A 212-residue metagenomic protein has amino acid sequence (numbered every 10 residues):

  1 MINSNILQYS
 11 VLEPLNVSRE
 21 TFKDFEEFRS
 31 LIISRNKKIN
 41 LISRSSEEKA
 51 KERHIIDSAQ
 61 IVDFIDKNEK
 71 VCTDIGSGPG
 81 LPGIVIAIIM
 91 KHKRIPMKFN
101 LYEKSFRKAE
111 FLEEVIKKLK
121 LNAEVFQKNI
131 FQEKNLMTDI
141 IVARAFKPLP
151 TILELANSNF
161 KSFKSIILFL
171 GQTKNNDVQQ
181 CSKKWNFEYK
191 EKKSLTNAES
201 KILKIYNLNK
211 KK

Functional and structural regions predicted by a protein language model:
M1-K67, T73, F106-L119: Class I SAM-dependent transferase core
I32, L170, I205: Residue-level signal for inorganic ion chemistry
A59-A143: Conserved SAM/SAH cofactor-binding pocket of Class I
G78, A145-P148, Q172: Short glycine-rich anion-binding loops that position phosphate/pyrophosphate groups of nucleotides and phosphorylated
I84, I152-L153, D177-Q179: Short glycine-/acidic-enriched loop or helix-start segments at secondary-structure transitions that form or flank
K104, F169-T173: Short strand-turn motif at the edge of the Rossmann-like AdoMet-binding core
L153-I166: A short glycine-rich, Lys/Arg-flanked "PGG" loop and its adjoining helix->strand segment in the class I
T173-K212: Active-site capping/gating segments
